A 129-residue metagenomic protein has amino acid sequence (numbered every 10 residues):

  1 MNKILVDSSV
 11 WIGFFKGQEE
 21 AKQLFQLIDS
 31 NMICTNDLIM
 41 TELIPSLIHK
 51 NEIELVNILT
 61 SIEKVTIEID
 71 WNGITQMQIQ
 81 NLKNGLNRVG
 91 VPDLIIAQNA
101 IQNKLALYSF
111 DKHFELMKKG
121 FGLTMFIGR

Functional and structural regions predicted by a protein language model:
M1-K3, A97, I101-R129: Acidic, PIN/NYN-like endoribonuclease modules and their adjacent C-terminal/linker elements
M1-T35, P45-N57: Short, well-structured N-terminal submotif of metal-dependent ribonuclease cores
V6-D7, T35-N36, V89-G90, D111 (+1 more regions): Histidine- and aromatic-rich ligand-binding microenvironments
W11-I12, M40-L43, F114-E115: A generic structural signal for short hydrophobic patches within well-formed alpha-helices
S30-N31, I58-I62, N84, N103 (+1 more regions): Structured helix-beta-strand junction loops
L38, L47-I69, G73-Q76: Active-site-proximal, substrate-binding regions of enzyme catalytic domains and RNA-binding/basic surfaces
K50-E54, L82-K83, M125-G128: Short, hinge-like loop/turn segments at secondary-structure boundaries
V65-A106, F110: Active-site neighborhoods of divalent-metal-dependent phosphate/nucleic-acid chemistry enzymes
